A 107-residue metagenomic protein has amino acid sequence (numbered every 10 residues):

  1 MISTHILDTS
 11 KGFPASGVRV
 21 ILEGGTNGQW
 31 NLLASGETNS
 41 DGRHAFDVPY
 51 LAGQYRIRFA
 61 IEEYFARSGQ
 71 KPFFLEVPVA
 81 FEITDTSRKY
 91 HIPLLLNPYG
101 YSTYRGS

Functional and structural regions predicted by a protein language model:
M1-D8: Beta-strand-rich structural segments
G12-E23: Short, ordered, surface-exposed loop/turn motifs in non-cytosolic proteins
G28-R43: Short, acidic Ser/Thr/Gly-rich low-complexity loop/linker segments typical of extracellular and cell-surface proteins
A45-Q54: Short Pro-Gly-centered beta-turn/loop motif in secreted/extracellular proteins
G53-E63: A short, solvent-exposed beta-strand micro-motif common in secreted/extracellular proteins
E63-G69, Y101: Short acidic/polar inter-strand loop motif in beta-rich domains
P72-K89: Short beta-strand elements
S87-S107: Compositionally biased low-complexity segments at domain edges in trafficked proteins and select soluble regulators
